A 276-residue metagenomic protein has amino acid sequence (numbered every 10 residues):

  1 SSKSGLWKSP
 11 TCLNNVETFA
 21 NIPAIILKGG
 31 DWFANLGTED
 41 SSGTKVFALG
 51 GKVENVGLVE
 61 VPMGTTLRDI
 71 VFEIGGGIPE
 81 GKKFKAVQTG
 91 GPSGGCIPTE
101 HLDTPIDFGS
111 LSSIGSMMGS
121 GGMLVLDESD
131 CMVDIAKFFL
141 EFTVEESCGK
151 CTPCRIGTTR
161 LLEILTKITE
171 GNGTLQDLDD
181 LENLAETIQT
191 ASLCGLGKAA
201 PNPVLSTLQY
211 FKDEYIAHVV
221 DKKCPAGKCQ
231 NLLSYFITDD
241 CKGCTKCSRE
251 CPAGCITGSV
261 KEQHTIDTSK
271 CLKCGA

Functional and structural regions predicted by a protein language model:
S1, P105-S234, G258-T268: Ferredoxin-type iron-sulfur electron-transfer modules in oxidoreductases and energy-metabolism complexes
S1-M63, G75: Hydrophobic alpha-helical positions that pack around
N15-V16, L49-K52, I74, V87-P92 (+2 more regions): Fold-independent oxyanion-binding glycine-rich loops and adjacent beta-strand/coil segments at enzyme active sites
G43-N55, V61-M63, L67, P225-A276: C-terminal accessory/binding modules appended to enzymatic or scaffolding proteins
V53, G91-G94, T158, K198-A200: Glycine-rich beta-alpha junction loops
G64-P79: Short amphipathic, charge-patterned alpha-helical segments
L67-I70, K83, S147, R160-L161 (+2 more regions): Extended, hydrophobic alpha-helical segments in both membrane/secreted and soluble proteins
I78-S113, Q209: Terminal amphipathic helices with adjacent charged low-complexity linkers/tails
